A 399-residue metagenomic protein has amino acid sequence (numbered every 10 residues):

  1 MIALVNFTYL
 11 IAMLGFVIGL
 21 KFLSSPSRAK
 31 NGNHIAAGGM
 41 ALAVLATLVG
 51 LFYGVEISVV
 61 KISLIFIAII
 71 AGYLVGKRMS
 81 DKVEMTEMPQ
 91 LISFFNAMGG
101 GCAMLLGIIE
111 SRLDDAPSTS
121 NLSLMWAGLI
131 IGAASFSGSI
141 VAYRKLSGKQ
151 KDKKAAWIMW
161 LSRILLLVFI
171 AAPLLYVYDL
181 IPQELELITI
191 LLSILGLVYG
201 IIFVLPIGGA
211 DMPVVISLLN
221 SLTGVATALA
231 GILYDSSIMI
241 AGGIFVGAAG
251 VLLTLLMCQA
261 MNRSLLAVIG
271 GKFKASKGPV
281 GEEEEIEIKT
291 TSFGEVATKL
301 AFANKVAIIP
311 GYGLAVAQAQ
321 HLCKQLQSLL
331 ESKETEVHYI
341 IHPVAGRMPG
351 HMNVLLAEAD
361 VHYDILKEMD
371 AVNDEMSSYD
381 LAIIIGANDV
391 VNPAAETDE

Functional and structural regions predicted by a protein language model:
M1-L14, G50, E56-G72, N121-F136 (+1 more regions): Structural signature of hydrophobic alpha-helical transmembrane segments
I11-K21, M40-A46, A68-R78: Central hydrophobic cores of alpha-helical transmembrane segments in multi-pass inner-membrane proteins across all
F16-R28, Y73-I92, G138-K153, Y199-M212 (+1 more regions): C-terminal ends of transmembrane helices
K30-M40, I65-F66, T86-G99, D152-L165 (+1 more regions): Cytoplasmic-side transmembrane-helix entry/capping segments in multi-pass membrane proteins
T47-F66, R78-E87, M104-T119, Y143 (+1 more regions): Transmembrane alpha-helix boundary signature
V55-E56, I109-P117, V177-L187, G209 (+2 more regions): Transmembrane helix-loop junctions at the membrane interface of multipass transporters and ion channels
F245-A303: Membrane-interfacial segments at transmembrane helix termini in multi-pass membrane proteins
E284-E399: Structured cytosolic domains appended to multi-pass membrane proteins
